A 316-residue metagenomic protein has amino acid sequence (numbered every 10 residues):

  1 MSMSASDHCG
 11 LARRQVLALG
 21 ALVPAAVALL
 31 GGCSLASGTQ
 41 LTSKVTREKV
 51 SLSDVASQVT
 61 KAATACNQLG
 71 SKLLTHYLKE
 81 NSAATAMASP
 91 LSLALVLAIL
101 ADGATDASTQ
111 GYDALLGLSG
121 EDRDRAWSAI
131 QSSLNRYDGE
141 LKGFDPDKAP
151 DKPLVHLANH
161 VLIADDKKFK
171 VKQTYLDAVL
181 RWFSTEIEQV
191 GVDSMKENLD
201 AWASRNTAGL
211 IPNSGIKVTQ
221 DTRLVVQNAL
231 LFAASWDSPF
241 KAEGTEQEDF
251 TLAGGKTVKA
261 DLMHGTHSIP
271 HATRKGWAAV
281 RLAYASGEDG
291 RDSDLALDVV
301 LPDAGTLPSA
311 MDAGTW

Functional and structural regions predicted by a protein language model:
M1-L11, G20-L30: N-terminal secretory signal peptides
S34-A36: Bacterial signal peptide processing site
G38-A65: N-terminal low-complexity, Pro/Thr/Ser-rich intrinsically disordered segments that act as propeptides or flexible
R47-S57, L91-L95, Q110, V179-T185: Acidic/histidine-rich, surface-exposed loop or edge segments in extracytoplasmic proteins
L69-T75: Extracellular/luminal recognition modules and glycoprotein regions
H76-K152: Post-signal peptide N-terminal segment of secreted/secretory-pathway proteins
D124, S128-A296: Non-catalytic, conformational "gating/processing" segments within enzyme and secreted inhibitor domains
D303-W316: Mature, solvent-exposed C-terminal subdomains and processed small-chain segments of exported/organellar
